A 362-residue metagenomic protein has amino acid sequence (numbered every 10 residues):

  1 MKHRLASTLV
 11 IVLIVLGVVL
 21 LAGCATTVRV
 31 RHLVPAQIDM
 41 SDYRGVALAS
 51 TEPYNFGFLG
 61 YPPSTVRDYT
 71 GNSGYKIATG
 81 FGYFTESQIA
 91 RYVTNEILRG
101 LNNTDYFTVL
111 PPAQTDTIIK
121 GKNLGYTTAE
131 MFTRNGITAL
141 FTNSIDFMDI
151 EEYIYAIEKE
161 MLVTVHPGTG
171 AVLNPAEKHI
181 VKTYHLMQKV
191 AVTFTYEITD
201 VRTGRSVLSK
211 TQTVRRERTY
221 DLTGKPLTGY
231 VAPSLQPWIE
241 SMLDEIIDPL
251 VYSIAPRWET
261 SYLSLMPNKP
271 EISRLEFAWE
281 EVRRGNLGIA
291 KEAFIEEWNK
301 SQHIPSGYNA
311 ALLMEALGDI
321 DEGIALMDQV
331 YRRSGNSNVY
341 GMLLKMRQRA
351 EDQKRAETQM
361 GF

Functional and structural regions predicted by a protein language model:
M1-C24: Sec-dependent bacterial lipoprotein signal peptides
H3, P63-T65, I157-E160: Short secondary-structure boundary/capping segments
H3-R4, G224, G335: Short, flexible coil/linker elements and helix-boundary hinge sites characteristic of intrinsically disordered
C24-Y106, Q114, W258-F362: A structural "domain/chain start" motif
Y92-L101, Y106-P270: Long, contiguous interaction/recruitment modules in multidomain scaffold/adaptor proteins
